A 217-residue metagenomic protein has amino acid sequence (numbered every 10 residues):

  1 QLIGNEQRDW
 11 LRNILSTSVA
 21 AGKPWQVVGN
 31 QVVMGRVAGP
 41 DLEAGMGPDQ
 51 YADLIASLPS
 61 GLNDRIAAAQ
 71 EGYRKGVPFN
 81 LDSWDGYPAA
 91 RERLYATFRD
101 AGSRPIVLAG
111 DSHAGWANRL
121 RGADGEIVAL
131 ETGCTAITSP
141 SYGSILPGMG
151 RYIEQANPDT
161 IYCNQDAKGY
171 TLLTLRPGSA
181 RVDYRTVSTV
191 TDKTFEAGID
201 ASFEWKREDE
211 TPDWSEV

Functional and structural regions predicted by a protein language model:
Q1-V217: Metal-dependent phosphoester/phosphodiester hydrolase catalytic core
